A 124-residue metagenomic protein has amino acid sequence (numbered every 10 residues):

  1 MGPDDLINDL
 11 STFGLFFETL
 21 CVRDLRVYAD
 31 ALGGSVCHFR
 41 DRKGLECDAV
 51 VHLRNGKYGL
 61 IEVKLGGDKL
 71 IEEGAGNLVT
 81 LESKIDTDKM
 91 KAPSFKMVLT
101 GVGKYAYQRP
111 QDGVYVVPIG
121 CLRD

Functional and structural regions predicted by a protein language model:
M1-D124: A cross-kingdom feature that marks ATP-driven nucleic-acid transaction machinery
